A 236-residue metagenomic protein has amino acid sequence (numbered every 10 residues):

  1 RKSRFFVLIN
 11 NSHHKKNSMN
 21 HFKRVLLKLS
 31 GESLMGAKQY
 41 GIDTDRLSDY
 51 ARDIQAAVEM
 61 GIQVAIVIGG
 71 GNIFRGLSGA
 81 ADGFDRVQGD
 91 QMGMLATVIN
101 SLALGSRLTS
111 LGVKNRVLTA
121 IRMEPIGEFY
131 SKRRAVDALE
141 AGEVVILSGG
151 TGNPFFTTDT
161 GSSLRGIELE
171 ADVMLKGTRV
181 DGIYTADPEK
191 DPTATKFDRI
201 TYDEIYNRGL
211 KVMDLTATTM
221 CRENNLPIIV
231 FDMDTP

Functional and structural regions predicted by a protein language model:
R1-S18: N-terminal amphipathic/basic-hydrophobic helices that include classical n-h-c signal peptides and signal-anchor
L8, S18-Q63: N-terminal glycine-/serine-/threonine-rich phosphate-binding loop
L26-L27, Q63-R75, G112-T119, L175-G177 (+1 more regions): Short beta-strand segments at enzyme active-site cores
L27, V67, L108, I146 (+1 more regions): Residue-level signature of catalytic and energy-coupling elements of molecular machines, predominantly ATP/GTP-dependent
K28, G76-R86, I121-V144, P154-P236: Active-site phosphate/oxyanion-binding loops
V58, T109, L139: Conserved ATPase "switch" residues in P-loop NTPase domains
I62-A65, G142-V144: Loop/turn-to-beta-strand initiation segments
A80-P125: Glycine/small-residue-rich loop that forms an oxyanion/phosphate-binding "nest" at active or ligand-binding sites
